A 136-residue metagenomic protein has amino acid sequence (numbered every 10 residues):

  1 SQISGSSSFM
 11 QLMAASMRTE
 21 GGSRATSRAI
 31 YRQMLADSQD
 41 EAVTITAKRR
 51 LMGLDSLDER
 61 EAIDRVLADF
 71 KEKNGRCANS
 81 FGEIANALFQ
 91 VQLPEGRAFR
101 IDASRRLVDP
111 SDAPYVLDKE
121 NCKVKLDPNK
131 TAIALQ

Functional and structural regions predicted by a protein language model:
S1-S4, S8-M13, M17-Q136: Low-complexity, acidic interaction segments enriched in glycine
